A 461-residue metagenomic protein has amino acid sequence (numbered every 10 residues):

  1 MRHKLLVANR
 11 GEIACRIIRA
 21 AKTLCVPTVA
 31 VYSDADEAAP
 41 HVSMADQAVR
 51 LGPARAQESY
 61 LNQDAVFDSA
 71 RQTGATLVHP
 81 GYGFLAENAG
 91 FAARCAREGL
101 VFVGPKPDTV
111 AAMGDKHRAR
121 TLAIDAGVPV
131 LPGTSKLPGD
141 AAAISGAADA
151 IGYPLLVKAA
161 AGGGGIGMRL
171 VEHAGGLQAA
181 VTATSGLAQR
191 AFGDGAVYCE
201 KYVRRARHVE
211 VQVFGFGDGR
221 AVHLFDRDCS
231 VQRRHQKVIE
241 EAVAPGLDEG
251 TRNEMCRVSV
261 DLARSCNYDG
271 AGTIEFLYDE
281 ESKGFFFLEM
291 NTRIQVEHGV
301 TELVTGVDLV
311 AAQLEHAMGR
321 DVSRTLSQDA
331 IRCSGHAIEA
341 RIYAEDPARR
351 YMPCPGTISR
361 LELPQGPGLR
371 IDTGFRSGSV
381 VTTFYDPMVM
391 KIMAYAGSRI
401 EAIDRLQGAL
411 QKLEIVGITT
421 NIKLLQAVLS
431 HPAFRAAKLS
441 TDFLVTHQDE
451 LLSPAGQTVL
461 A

Functional and structural regions predicted by a protein language model:
M1-D125, P138-G146, E401: ATP-binding N-terminal substructure of ATP-dependent carboxylate-amine bond-forming enzymes
R2, G114, L156-K158, T419: Generic N-terminal leader/processing signal
V7-V26, D34, A48, R71-T73 (+7 more regions): ATP-dependent carboxylate activation and anion-phosphoryl transfer catalytic cores that bind Mg-ATP to form
Q57-E58, V110, G167, E297-V300: A generic structural signal for short coil/turn motifs at secondary-structure boundaries
G133-T134: Conserved beta3 strand of the protein kinase N-lobe
A147-L156: Acidic/histidine-enriched active-site and ligand-binding environments that engage anionic O-linkages
